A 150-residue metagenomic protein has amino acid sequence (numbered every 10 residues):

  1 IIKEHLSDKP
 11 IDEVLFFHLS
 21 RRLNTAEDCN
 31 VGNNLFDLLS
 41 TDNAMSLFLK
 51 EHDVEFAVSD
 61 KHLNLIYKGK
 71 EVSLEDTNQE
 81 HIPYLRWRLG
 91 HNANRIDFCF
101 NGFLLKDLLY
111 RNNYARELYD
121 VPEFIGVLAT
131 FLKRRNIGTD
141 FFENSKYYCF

Functional and structural regions predicted by a protein language model:
I1-A93: ADP-ribose/NAD+-binding catalytic cleft of ART/PARP-like enzymes
D53-F150: ADP-ribosyltransferase catalytic core
